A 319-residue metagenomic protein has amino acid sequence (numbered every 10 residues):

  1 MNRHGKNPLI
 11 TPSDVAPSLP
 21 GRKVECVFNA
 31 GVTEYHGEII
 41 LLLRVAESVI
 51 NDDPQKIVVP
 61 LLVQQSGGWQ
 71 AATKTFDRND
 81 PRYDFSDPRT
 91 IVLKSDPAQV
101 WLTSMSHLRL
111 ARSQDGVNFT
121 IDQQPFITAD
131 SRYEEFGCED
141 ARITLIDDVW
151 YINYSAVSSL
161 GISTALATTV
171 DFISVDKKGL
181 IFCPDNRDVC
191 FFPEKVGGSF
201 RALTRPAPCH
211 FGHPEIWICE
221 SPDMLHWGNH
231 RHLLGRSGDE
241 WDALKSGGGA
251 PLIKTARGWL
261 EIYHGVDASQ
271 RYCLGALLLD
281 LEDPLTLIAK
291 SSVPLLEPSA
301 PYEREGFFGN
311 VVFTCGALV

Functional and structural regions predicted by a protein language model:
M1-F136, T144-L244, I253-F308, V319: Beta-rich carbohydrate-recognition and catalytic domains
E139, V189, A250, F313-C315: Structural signature of WD-repeat beta-propeller blades
